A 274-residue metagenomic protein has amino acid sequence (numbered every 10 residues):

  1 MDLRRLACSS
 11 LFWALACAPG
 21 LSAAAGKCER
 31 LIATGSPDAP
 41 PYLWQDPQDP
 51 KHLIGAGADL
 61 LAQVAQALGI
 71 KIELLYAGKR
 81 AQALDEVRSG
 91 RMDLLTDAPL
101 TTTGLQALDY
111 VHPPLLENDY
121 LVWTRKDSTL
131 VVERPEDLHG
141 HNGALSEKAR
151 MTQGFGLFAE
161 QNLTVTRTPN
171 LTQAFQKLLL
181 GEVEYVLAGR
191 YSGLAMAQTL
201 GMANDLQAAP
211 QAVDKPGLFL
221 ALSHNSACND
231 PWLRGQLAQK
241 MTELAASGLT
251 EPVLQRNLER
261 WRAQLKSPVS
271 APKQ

Functional and structural regions predicted by a protein language model:
A25-P99, T103-A107: Extracytoplasmic small-molecule ligand-binding "clamshell" domains of the periplasmic binding protein/Venus flytrap
E29-P37, Y42-L43, R134-R150, A238-T242: Short loop->beta-strand "edge-of-pocket" segments that line small-molecule binding or catalytic clefts across diverse
S36-D38, E117-L121, L200-A238, R260-A271: Periplasmic-binding protein-like
W44-P47, L61-I70, P113, P135-H139 (+3 more regions): Ligand-binding cleft/hinge of the Venus flytrap
G55-A67, A149, A221-W261: Extended ligand-binding regions for polar small-molecule ligands
K71, R150-L163, N204, Q239-Q274: Ligand-binding clefts/hinges and TM-proximal coupling segments of bilobed small-molecule sensing domains
A81, A98-Q106, G156-L157, E184-K215: A ligand-binding cleft/hinge motif common to bilobed small-molecule-binding domains
T124-G143, P231: Flexible hinge/capping segments at coil-to-helix
